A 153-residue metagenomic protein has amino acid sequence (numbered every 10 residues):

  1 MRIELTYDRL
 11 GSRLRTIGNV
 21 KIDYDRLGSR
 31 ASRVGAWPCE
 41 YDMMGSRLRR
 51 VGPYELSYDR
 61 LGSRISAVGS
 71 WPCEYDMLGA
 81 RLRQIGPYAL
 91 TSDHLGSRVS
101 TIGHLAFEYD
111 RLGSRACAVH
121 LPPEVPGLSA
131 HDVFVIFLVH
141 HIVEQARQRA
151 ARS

Functional and structural regions predicted by a protein language model:
M1-L10, P72, M77-S153: Long terminal segments
M1-S70, E74: N-terminal targeting and processing segments
